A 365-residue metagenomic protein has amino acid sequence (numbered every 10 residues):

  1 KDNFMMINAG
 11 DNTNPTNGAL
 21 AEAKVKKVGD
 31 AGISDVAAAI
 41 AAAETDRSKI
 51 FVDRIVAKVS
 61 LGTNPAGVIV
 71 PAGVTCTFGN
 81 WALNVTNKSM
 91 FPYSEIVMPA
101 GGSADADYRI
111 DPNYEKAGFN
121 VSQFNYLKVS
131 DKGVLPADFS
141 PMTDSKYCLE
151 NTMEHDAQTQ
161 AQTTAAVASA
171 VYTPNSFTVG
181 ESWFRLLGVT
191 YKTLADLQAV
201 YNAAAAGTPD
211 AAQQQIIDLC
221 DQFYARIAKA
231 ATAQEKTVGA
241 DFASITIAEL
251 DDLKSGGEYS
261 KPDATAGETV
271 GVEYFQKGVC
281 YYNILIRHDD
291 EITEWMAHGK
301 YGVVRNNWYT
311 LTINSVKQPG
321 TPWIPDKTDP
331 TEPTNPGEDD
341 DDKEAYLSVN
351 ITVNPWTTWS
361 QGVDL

Functional and structural regions predicted by a protein language model:
K1, I40, K49-D53, K58-R305 (+3 more regions): Tryptophan-paired
K1-D46: Structured interaction patches on ligand/partner-binding surfaces of diverse proteins
P15, P65, P71, P92 (+3 more regions): Proline-rich intrinsically disordered, low-complexity coils
A21, D251-K254, S348: Compositionally biased amphipathic helical and low-complexity segments enriched in hydrophobic
K300, R305, K317, T321-L365: C-terminal functional modules
